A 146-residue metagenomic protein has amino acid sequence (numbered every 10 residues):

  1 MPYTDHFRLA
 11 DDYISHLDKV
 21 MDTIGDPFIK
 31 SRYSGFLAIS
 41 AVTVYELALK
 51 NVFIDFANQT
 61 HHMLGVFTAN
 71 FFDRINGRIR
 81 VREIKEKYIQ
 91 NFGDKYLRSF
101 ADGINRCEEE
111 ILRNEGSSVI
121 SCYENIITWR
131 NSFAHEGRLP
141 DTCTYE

Functional and structural regions predicted by a protein language model:
M1-F36: Charged alpha-helical initiation segments
R8-D11, S15, I39, T43 (+2 more regions): Generic structural signal for well-ordered, non-transmembrane alpha-helical segments in soluble/cytosolic regions
I14-M21, A48, R130, A134-G137: A structural signal for well-ordered alpha-helices, especially hydrophobic packing surfaces of coiled-coils
S15, K50-T68: Short hydrophobic interaction/assembly module
D22-D26, F53, A57, R138 (+1 more regions): Short, flexible helix-adjacent loops and helix caps
S31-A57: Short, hydrophobic, well-ordered secondary-structure elements
T60-T142: Flexible secondary-structure boundary motifs
T144-E146: Short, intrinsically disordered, charge-balanced linker/junction segments flanking boundaries in proteins
